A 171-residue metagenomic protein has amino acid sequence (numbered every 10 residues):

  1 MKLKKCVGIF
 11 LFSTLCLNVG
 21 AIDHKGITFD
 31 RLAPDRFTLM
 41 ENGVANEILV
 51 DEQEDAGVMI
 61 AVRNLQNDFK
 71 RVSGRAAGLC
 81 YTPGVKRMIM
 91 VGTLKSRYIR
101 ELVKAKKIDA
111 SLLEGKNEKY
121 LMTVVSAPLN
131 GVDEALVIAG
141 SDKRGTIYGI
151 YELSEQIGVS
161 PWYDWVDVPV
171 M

Functional and structural regions predicted by a protein language model:
M1-G8: Bacterial N-terminal signal peptides that target proteins for export
G8-F10, D23: Residues marking helix boundaries in flexible regions
F12-G20: Hydrophobic h-region of N-terminal signal peptides that target proteins for export in Gram-negative bacteria
G20-M171: Contiguous, structured surface segment used for ligand recognition
